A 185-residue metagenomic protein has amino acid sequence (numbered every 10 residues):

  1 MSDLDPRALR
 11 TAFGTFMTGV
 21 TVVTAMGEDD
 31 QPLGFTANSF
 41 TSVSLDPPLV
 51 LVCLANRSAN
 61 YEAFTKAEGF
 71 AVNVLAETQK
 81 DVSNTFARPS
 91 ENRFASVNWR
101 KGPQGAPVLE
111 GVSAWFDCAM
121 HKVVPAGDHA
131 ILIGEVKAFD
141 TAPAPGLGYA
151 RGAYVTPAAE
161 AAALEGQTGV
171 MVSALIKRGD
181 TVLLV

Functional and structural regions predicted by a protein language model:
M1-E165: Active-site-proximal mixed secondary-structure blocks
T156-V185: N-terminal strand-loop-strand
